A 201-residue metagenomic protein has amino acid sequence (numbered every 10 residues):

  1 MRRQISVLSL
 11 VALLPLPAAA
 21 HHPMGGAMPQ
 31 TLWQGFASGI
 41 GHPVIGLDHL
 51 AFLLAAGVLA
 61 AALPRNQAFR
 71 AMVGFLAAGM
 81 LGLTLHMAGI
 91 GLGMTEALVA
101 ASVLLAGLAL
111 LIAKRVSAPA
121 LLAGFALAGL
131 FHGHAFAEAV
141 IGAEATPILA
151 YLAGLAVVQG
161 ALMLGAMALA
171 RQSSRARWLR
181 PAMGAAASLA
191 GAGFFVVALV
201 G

Functional and structural regions predicted by a protein language model:
M1-D48, L199: Histidine-/acidic- and/or cysteine-rich, low-complexity loops and terminal segments associated with membrane
A20, G46-H49, L104, L130-H132 (+1 more regions): Divalent metal-coordination and catalytic microenvironments
A51-A60, L110, L121-G129, A135-E144: Generic transmembrane alpha-helix signature in multi-pass membrane proteins, especially transporters/channels
G57-E96, A145-Q172: A small-residue-rich subset of transmembrane alpha-helices
A68-A77, T95-S102, A118-G129: Cytoplasmic-side transmembrane-helix entry/capping segments in multi-pass membrane proteins
L85-T95, L111-V116, E138-T146, L199-G201: Membrane-interface helix caps and helix-loop-helix hairpins in membrane proteins
R115, A168-A182: Membrane interface segments of multi-pass transport proteins and intramembrane proteases
R180-L199: Final/C-terminal transmembrane alpha-helix of multipass membrane proteins
